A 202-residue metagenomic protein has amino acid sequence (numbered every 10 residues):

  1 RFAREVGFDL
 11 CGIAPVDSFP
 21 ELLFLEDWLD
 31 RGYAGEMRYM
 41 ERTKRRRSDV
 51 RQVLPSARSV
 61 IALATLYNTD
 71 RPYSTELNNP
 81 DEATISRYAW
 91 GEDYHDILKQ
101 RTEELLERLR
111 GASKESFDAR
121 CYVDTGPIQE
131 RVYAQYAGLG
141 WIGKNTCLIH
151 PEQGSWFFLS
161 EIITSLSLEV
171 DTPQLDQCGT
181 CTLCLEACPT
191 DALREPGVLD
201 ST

Functional and structural regions predicted by a protein language model:
R1-Q177: Auxiliary alpha/beta "docking" domains used to position bulky ligands
F8, V16, L183-T202: Iron-sulfur cluster-binding cysteine motifs and their immediate structural context in ferredoxin-like electron-transfer
